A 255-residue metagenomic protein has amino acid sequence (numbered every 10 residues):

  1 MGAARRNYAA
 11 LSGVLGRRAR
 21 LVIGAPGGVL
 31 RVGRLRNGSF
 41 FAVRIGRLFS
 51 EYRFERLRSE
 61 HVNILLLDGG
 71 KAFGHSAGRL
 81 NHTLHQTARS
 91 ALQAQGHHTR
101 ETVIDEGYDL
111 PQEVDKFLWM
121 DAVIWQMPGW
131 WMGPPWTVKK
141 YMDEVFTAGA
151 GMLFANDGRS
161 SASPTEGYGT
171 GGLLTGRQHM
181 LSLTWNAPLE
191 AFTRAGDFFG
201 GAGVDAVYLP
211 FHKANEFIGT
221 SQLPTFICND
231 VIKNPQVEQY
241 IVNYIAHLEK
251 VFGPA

Functional and structural regions predicted by a protein language model:
M1-Y52: Hydrophobic alpha-helical membrane-insertion segments
V62, N81, F198-A255: Glycine-rich phosphate/pyrophosphate-binding loop and the adjoining helix
V62-Q93: N-terminal beta1-alpha1 ligand-phosphate binding loop
L65-L67, R100-T102, I124, M180-S182 (+1 more regions): Hydrophobic/aromatic beta-strand patches that form the interior of the parallel beta-sheet core in alpha/beta enzyme
Q86-H97, N215-S221: Short helix-loop-beta junction
G96-Y108, N229: A short beta-strand-loop structural module common to alpha/beta enzyme folds
G107-D115, K233-Y240: Structural motif
P111-F211: Helix-loop-strand module that forms the ligand-binding subsite of alpha/beta enzymes
